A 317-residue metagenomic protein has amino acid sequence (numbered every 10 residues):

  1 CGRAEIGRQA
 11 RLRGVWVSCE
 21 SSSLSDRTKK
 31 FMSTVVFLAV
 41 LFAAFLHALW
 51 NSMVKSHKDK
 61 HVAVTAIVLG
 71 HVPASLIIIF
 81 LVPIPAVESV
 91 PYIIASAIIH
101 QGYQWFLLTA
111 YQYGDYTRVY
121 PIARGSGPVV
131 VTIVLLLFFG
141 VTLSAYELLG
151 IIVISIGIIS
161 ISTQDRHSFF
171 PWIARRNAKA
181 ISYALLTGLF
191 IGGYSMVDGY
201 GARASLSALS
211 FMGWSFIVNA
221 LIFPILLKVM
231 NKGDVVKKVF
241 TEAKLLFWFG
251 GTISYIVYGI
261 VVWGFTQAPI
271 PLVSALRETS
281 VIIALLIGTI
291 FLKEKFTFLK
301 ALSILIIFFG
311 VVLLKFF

Functional and structural regions predicted by a protein language model:
E5, V17-S22: Short, positively charged low-complexity motifs
Q9, D26-L38, V129-L189, L299-F317: Juxtamembrane helix-loop boundary signature in multi-pass membrane transporters
K30-I98, Q104-Y116, T163-Y183, I217-F249 (+3 more regions): Membrane-interface interhelical linkers
A44-A48, L76, A97, Q101-G102 (+7 more regions): Hydrophobic/small/kink-forming positions within alpha-helical transmembrane segments of polytopic membrane proteins
L76-F80, W105, T132, L136 (+4 more regions): Membrane-embedded alpha-helical segments of multi-pass transporters/permeases
I99-H100, Q112-I161, S210-V218, I270-I290: Specific alpha-helical transmembrane segments that line the substrate/conduction pathway and gating interfaces
R176-S210: Selected transmembrane alpha-helices and immediately adjacent juxtamembrane segments of polytopic inner-membrane
